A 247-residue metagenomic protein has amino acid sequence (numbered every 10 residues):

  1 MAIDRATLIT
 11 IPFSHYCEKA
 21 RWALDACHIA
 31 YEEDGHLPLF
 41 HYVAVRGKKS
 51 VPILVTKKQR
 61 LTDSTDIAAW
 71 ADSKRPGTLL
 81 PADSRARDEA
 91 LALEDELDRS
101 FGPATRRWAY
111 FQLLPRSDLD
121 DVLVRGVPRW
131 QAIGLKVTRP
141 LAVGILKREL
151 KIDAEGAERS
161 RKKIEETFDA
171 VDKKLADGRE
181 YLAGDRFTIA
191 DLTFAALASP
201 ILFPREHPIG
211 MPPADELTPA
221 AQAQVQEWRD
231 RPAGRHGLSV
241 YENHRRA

Functional and structural regions predicted by a protein language model:
M1-A132, H244: GST-like domain detector, emphasizing the conserved glutathione-binding G-site in the N-terminal thioredoxin-like
K48-S50, K147-R148, K173, L217: Short acidic (Asp/Glu) and glycine-rich catalytic loops that position anionic groups and cofactors
T65, L91, E165-D169, G234: Generic alpha-helical structural signal
W70, K174, S239-N243: C-terminal alpha-helix
L80, S84, A154, E158 (+1 more regions): Charge-dense, low-complexity intrinsically disordered segments
R99-P212: GST-like fold's C-terminal all-alpha helical module
A196-R246: Short His-centered aromatic/hydrophobic patch
